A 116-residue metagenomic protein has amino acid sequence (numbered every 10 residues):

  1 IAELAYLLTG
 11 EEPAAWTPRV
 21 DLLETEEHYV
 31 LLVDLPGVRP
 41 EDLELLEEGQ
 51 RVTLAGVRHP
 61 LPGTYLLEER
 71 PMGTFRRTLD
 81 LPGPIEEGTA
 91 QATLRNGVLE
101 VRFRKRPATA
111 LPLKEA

Functional and structural regions predicted by a protein language model:
I1-A116: Alpha-crystallin/small heat shock protein
